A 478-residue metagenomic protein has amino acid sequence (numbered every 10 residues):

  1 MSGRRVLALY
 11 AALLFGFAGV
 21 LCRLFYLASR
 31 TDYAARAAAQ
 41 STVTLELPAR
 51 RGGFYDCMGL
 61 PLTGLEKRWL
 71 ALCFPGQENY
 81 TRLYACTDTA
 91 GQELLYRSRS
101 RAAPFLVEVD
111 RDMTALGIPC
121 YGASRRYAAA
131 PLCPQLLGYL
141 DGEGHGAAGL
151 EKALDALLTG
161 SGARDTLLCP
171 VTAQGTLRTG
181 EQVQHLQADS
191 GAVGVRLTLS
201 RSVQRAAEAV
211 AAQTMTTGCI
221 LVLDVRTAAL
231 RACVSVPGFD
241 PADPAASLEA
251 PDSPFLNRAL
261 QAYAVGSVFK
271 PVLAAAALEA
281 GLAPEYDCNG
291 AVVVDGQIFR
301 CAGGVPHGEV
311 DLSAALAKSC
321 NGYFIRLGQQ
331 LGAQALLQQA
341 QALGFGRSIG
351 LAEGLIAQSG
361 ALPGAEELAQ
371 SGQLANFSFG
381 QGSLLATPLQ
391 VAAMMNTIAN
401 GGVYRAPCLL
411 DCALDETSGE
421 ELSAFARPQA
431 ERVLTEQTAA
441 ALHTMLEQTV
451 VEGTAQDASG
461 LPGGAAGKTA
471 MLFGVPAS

Functional and structural regions predicted by a protein language model:
M1-A245, L337-A342: Periplasmic/cell-envelope proteins involved in peptidoglycan metabolism and beta-lactam response
P61-T63, D224-S267, A275-S478: Beta-lactam-recognizing serine transpeptidase/beta-lactamase-like catalytic domain environment
